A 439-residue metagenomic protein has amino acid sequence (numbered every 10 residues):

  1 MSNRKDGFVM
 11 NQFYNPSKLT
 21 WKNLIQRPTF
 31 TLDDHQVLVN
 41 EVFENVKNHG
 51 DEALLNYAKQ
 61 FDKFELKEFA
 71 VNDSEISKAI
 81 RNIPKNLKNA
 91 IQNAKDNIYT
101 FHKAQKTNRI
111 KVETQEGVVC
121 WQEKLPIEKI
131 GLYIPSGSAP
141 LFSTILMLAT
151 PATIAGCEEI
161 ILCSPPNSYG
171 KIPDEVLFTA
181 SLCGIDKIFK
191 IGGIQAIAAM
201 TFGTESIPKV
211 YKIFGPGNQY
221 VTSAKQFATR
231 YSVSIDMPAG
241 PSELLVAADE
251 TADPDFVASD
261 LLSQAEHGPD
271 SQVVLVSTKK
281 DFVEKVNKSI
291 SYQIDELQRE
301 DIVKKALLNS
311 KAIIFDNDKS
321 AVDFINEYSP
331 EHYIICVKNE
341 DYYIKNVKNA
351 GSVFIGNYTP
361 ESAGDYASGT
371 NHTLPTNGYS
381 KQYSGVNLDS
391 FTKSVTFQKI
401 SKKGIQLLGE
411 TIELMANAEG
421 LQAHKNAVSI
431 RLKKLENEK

Functional and structural regions predicted by a protein language model:
N3-E128: N-terminal Rossmann-like NAD(P)+-binding subdomain of aldehyde/semialdehyde dehydrogenases
M10-P16, K187-G192, A312-N317: Short acidic-hydrophobic, aromatic-tinged amphipathic segments that line or gate anion-handling sites
T107-V112, S271-V276, E296-A306, C336-V337 (+2 more regions): Flexible, glycine/charged-enriched surface loops at secondary-structure junctions
E113-F178: Conserved small-residue-rich beta-alpha loop and adjacent elements that most often cradle the phosphate/pyrophosphate
G184-Q272: Conserved NAD(P)+-binding/catalytic subdomain of aldehyde/semialdehyde dehydrogenases
F214-P216, M237-A248, S263-V286, V303-I313 (+1 more regions): Short loop-to-beta-strand entry elements in the cores of soluble alpha/beta enzymes
N326-K439: C-terminal core of ALDH-fold dehydrogenases
